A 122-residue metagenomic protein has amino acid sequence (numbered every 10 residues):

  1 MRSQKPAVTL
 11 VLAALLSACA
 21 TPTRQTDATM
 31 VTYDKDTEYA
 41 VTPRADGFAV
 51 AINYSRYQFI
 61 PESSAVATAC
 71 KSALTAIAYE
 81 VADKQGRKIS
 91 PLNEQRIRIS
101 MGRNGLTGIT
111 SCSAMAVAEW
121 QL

Functional and structural regions predicted by a protein language model:
M1-V8: Bacterial N-terminal signal peptides that target proteins for export
V11: Flanking scaffold residues of small Cys/His-coordinated metal-binding clusters
L15-A18: C-terminal motif of bacterial Sec signal peptides marking the signal peptidase cleavage site
A20-L122: Secreted/extracellular ectodomain signature
